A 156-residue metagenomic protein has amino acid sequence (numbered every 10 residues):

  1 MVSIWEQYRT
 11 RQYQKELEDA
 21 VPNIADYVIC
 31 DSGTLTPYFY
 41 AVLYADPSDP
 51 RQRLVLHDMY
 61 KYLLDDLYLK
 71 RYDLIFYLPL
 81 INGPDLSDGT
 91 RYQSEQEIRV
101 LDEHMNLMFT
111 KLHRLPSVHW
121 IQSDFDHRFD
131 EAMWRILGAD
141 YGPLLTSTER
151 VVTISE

Functional and structural regions predicted by a protein language model:
M1-P50: Conserved nucleotide-sensing/catalytic segment adjacent to the nucleotide-binding pocket in NTP-handling enzymes
R11, F129-W134: Short, amphipathic alpha-helical "lid/cap" segments that border enzyme active or binding sites
K15-D19, N106, L137: Generic structural signal for well-ordered alpha-helical scaffold segments
I29, V152-S155: Metal- or metallocofactor-binding catalytic centers and their adjacent structured scaffolds across diverse enzyme
D31, I136-A139: Alpha-helix boundary/capping residues
Y40, Y44-H127, D140, T146-V152: A glycine- and Lys/Arg-enriched "phosphate-lid" helix/loop adjacent to the NTP-binding pocket of small-molecule kinases
